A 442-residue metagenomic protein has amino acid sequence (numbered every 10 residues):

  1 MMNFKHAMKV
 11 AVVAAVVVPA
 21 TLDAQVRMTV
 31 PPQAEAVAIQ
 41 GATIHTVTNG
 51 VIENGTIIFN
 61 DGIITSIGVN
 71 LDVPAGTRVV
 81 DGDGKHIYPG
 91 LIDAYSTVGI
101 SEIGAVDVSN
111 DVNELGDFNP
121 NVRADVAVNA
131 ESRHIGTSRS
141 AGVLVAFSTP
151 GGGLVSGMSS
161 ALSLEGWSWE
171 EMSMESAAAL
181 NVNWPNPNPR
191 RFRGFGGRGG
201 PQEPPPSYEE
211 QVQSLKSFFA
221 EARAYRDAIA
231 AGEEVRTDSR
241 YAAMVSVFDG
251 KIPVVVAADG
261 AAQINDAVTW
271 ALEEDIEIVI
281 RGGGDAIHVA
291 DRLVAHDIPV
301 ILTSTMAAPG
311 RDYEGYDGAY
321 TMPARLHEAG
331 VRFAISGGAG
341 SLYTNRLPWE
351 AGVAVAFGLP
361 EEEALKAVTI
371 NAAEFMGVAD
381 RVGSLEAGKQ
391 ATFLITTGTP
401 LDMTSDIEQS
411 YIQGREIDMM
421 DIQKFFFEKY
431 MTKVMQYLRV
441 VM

Functional and structural regions predicted by a protein language model:
M1-A11: Bacterial N-terminal signal peptides that target proteins for export
V18-A24: Sec/Tat signal peptide C-region and signal peptidase I cleavage site
T29-P31, E35, I44, T48-Y88: Histidine-rich, glycine-flanked metal-binding segment
V37-I39, V73-D125, S140: Replace "His-x-His-based motif
A42, I57, G62, G84 (+10 more regions): Divalent metal-coordination and catalytic microenvironments
A42-H45, E386-Y430: C-terminal cap of metal-dependent C-N hydrolases
I103-G104, S109-L115, N121, P253 (+5 more regions): His/Asp/Glu-enriched, well-ordered alpha-helical/loop segment that forms or immediately abuts the divalent-metal
H134, R139-I278, D406, I412 (+1 more regions): Polyanionic/metal-chelating signatures
